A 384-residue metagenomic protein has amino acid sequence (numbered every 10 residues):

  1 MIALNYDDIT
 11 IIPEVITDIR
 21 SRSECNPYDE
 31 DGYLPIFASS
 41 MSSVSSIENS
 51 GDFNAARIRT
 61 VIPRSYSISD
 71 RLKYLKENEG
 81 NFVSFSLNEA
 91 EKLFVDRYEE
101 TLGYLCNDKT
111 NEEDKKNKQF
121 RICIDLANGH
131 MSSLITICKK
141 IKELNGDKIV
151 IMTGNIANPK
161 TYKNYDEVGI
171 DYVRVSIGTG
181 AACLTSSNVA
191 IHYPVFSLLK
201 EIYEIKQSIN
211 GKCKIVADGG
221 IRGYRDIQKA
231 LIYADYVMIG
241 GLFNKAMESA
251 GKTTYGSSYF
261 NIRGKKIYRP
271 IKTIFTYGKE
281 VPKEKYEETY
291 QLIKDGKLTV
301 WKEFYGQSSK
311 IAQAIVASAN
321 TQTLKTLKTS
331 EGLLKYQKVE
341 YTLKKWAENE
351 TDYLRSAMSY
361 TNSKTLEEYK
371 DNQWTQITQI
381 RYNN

Functional and structural regions predicted by a protein language model:
M1-K214, G241-A246: Active-site entrance/lid segments in N-terminal catalytic domains of soluble metabolic enzymes
M1-T17, A190-A217, I221-N384: Alpha/beta catalytic cores of nucleotide-metabolism and tRNA/nucleoside-modifying enzymes
